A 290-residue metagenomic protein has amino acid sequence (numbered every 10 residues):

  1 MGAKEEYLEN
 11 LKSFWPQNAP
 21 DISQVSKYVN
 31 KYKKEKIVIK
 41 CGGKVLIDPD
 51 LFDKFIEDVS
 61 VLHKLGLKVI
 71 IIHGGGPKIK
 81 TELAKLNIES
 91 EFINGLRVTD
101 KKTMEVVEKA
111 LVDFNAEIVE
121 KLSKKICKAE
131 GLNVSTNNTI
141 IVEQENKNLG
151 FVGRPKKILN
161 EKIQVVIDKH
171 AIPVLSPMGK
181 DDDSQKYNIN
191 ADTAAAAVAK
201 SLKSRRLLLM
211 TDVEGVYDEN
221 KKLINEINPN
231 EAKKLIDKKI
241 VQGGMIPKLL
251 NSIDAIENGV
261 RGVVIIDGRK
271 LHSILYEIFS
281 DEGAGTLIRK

Functional and structural regions predicted by a protein language model:
M1-R269, Y276, E282, R289-K290: Nucleotide/pyrophosphate-binding catalytic subdomain
